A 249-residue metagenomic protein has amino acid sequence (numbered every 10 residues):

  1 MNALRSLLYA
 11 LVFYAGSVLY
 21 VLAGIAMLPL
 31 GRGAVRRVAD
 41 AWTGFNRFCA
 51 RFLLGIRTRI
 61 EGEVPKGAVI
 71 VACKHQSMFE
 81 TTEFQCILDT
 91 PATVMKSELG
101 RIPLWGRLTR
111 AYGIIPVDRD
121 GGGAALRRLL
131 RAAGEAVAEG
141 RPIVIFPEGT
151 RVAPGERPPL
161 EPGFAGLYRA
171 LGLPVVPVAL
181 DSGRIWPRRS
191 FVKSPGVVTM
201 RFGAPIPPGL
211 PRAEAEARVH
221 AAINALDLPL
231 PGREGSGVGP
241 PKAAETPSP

Functional and structural regions predicted by a protein language model:
M1-I70, E83, A243-T246: Membrane-proximal helical "anchor" segments flanking the first transmembrane region of inner-membrane enzymes
Y20-V38, R51-F52, K66-G122: Catalytic core of membrane glycerolipid acyltransferases/transacylases, capturing the structured, soluble-facing
N46, E80-E83, L104, G163 (+2 more regions): Hydrophobic alpha-helical segments typical of transmembrane helices and their membrane-interface/capping positions
A50-R51, T109, A136, Y168: A generic structural signal for well-ordered alpha-helical segments
I60, V71, T93-V94, M200-F202: Generic preference for hydrophobic
L126-P249: Non-catalytic C-terminal accessory region of glycerolipid acyltransferases and related lyso-lipid remodeling enzymes
